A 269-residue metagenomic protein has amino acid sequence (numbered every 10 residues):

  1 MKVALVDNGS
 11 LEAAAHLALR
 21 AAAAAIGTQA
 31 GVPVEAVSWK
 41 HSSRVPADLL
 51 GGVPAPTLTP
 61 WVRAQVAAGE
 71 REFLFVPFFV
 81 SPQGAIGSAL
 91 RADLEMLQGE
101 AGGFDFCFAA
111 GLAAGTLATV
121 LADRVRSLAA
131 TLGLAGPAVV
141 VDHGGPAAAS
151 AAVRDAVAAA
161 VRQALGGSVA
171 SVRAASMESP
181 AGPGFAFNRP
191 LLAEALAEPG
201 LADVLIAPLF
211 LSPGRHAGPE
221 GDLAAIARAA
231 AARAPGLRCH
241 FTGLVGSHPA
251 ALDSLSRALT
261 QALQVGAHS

Functional and structural regions predicted by a protein language model:
M1-S269: Active-site-proximal alpha-helix that buttresses catalytic centers in soluble enzyme cores
